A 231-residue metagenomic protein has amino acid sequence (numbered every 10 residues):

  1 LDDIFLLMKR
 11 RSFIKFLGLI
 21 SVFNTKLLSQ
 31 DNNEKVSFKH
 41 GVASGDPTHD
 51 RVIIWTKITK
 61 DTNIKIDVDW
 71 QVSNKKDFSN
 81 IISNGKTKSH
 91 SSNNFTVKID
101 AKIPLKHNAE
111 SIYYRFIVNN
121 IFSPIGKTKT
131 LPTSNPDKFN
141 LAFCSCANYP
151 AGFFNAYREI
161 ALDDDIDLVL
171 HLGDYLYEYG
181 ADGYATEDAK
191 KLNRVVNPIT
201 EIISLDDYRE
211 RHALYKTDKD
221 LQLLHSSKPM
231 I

Functional and structural regions predicted by a protein language model:
L1-L7: Short, Lys/Arg-enriched N-terminal segments with co-localized hydrophobic residues within the first ~10-30 amino acids
F5, S12-Q30: N-terminal export signals
K9-R11, K15, K57, R115: Basic side chains
N33-I231: Divalent metal-dependent phosphoesterase catalytic cores across multiple superfamilies
